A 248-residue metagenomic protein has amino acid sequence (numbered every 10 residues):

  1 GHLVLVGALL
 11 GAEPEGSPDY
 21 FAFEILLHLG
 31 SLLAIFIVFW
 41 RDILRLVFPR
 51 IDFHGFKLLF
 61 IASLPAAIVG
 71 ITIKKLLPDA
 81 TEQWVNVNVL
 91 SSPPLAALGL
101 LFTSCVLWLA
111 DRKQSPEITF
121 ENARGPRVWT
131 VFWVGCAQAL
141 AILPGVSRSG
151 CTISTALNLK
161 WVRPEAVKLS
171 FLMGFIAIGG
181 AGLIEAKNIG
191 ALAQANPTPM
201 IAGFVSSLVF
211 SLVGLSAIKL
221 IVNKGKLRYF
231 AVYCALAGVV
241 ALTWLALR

Functional and structural regions predicted by a protein language model:
G1-R248: Multi-pass membrane proteins that catalyze or facilitate reactions on polyprenyl-/lipid-phosphate substrates and their
